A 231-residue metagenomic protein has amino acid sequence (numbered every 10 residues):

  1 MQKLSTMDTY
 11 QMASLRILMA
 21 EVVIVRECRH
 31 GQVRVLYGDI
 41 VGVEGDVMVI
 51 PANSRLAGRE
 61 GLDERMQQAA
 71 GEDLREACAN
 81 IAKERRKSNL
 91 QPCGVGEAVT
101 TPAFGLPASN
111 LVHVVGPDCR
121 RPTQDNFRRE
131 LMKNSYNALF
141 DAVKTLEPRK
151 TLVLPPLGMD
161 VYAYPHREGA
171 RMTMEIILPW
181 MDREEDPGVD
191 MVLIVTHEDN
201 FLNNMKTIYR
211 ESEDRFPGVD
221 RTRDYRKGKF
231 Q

Functional and structural regions predicted by a protein language model:
M1-Q231: Macrodomain-like recognition of ADP-ribose-binding/processing modules
